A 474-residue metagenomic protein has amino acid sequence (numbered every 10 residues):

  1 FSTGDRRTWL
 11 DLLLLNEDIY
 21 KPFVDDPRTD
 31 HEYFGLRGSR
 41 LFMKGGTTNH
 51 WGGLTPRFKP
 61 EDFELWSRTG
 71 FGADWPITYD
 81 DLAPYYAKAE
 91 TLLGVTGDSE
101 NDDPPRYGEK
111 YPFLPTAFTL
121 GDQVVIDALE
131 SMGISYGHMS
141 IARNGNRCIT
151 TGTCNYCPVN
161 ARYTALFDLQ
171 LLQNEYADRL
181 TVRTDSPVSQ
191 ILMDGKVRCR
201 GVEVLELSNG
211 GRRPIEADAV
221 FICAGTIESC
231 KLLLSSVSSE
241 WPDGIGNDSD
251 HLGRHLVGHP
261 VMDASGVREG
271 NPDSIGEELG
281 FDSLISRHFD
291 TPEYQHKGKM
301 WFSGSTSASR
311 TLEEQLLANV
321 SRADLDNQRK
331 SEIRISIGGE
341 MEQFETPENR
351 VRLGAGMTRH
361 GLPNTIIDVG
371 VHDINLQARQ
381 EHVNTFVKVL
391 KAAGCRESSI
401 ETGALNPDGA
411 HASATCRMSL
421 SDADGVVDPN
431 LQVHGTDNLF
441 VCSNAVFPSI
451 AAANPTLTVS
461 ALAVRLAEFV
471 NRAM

Functional and structural regions predicted by a protein language model:
F1, A177, S186, Q190-I191 (+5 more regions): Glycine-rich loop(s) and the adjacent beta-strand/alpha-helix scaffold that form part
W9-K21, D26-Y33, F42, L54 (+2 more regions): Conserved redox-cofactor binding core of oxidoreductases
V24-R40, K44-T47, R57, W75-P76 (+6 more regions): FAD cofactor-binding and catalytic pocket of flavoenzymes
T47, G52-G53, D62, W66 (+2 more regions): Short, solvent-exposed loop/turn and secondary-structure capping segments
I77-K88, Q377, E381, T385 (+1 more regions): A non-catalytic, amphipathic alpha-helix used as a structural packing/dimerization or gating element in enzyme scaffolds
M139-C157, R183-T184, S189-L192, E332-Q343 (+3 more regions): A glycine-rich dinucleotide-binding beta-alpha-beta segment and adjacent secondary-structure elements that constitute
Y156-N160, D243, N247, H251 (+1 more regions): Alpha-helix capping and helix-loop boundary segments enriched in small/acidic/polar residues
S449-V470: A conserved FAD-binding loop/helix module that cradles the flavin
